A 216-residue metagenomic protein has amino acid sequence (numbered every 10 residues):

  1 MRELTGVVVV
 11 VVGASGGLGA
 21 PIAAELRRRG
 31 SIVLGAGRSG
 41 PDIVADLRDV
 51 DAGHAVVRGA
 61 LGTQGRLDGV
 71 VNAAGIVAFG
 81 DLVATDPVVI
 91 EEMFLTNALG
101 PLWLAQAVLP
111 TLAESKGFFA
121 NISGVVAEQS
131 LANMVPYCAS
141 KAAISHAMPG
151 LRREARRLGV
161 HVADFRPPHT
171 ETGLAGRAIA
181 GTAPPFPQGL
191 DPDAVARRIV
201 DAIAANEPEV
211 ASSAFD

Functional and structural regions predicted by a protein language model:
S15: Conserved glycine-rich cofactor-binding loop
A73-A78: Conserved NAD(P)H cofactor-binding loop of Rossmann-fold oxidoreductase domains
D81-L82, V89-E91: Substrate-binding pocket helix/loop in short-chain dehydrogenase/reductase
V83, L131-V135: Active-site loop immediately N-terminal to the catalytic Tyr-X3-Lys motif of short-chain dehydrogenase/reductase
A105, S140: Active-site helix of classical SDR
G124: Residue(s) in the substrate-gating loop at a strand-loop-helix junction that position the organic substrate next
D164-F165, A180-D216: C-terminal helical subdomain
